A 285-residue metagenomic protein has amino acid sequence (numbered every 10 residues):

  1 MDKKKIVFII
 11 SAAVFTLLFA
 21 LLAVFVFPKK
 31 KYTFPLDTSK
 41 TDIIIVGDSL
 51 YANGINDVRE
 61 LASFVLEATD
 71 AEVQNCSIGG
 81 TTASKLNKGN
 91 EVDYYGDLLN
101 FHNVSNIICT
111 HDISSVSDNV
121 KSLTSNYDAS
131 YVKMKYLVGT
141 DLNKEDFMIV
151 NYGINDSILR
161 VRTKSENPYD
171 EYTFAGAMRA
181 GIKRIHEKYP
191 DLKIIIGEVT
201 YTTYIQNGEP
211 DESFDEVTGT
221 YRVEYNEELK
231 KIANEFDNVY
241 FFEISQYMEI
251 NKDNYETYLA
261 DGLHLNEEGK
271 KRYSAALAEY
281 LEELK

Functional and structural regions predicted by a protein language model:
M1-N75, K285: N-terminal secretory targeting modules
F34-L36, S130-N143, H186-K188, E283-L284: Surface-exposed acidic, glycine-flexible loop patches that form ligand/cofactor-binding and adhesion interfaces
D37, T41, A52-E60, P168-G176 (+2 more regions): Soluble non-cytosolic domains of exported or imported proteins
D42-V46, E72-S77, D146-N151, K193-E198 (+1 more regions): Structural recognition of the beta-strand scaffold that forms the well-ordered cores of secreted hydrolase catalytic
L50-K164: Conserved SGNH/GDSL esterase-like catalytic core that processes O-acyl groups on lipids and polysaccharides
E91-V92, V199-K285: Catalytic His-Asp segment of secreted/periplasmic serine-dependent ester chemistry enzymes
I149-I158, I182-R222: Active-site segments of SGNH/GDSL-like serine hydrolases that catalyze O-acetyl group transfer/hydrolysis on lipids
M178-I182, N226: Generic structural signal for well-ordered alpha-helices, preferentially at hydrophobic/aromatic core positions
